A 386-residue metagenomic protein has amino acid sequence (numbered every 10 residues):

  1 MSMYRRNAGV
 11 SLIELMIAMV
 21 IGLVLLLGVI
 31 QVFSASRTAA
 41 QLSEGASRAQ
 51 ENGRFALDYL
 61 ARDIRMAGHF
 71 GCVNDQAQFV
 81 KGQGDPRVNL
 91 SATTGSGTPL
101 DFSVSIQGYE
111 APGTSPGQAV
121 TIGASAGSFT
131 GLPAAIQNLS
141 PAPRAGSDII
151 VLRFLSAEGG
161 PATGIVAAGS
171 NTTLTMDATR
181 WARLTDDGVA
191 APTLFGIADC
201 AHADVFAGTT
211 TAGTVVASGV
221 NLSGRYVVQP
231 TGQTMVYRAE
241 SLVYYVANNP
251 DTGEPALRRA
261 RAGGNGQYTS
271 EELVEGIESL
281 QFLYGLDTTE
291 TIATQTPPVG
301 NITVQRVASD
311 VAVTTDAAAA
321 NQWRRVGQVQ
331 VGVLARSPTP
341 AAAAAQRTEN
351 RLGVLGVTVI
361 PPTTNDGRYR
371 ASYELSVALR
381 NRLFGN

Functional and structural regions predicted by a protein language model:
M1-R5, N265, L375-V377: Polar low-complexity intrinsically disordered regions
M3-I13, I17-A67, N386: Aliphatic-rich helix starts adjacent to a transmembrane/signal segment
D58-R324, G332, P340-Y369, G385-N386: N-terminal pilin/flagellin-like segments and related low-complexity appendage regions
V329-A335: A short hydrophobic beta-strand element
L375-N386: Structural signal for terminal/edge beta-strands and the immediately following C-terminal loop/tail that closes
